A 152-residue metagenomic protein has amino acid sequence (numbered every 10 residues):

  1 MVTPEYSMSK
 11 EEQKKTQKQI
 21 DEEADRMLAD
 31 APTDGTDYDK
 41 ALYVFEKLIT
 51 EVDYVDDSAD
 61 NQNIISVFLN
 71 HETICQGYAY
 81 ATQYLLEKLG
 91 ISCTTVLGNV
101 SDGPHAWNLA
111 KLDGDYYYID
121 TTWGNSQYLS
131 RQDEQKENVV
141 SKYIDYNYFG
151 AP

Functional and structural regions predicted by a protein language model:
P4-E5: Conserved "repeat-terminator" motif of extracellular CCP/Sushi domains
M8-Q13, G114-Y118: Short, charged/polar, Gly/Pro-enriched secondary-structure boundary elements
E11, A59-T73, G77-Y84: Conserved active-site-adjacent core of cysteine acyl-enzyme catalytic domains
E12-V67: Secondary-structure boundary elements
V44, L48, C75, L86: Conserved hydrophobic/aromatic pocket- or pore-lining residues that grip, position, or stack substrates in active sites
E51, V55-A59, L69-H71, G124 (+1 more regions): Repeated polar recognition positions within modular binding domains
G77-A151: Hydrophobic/aromatic-rich core segments of domains that either
